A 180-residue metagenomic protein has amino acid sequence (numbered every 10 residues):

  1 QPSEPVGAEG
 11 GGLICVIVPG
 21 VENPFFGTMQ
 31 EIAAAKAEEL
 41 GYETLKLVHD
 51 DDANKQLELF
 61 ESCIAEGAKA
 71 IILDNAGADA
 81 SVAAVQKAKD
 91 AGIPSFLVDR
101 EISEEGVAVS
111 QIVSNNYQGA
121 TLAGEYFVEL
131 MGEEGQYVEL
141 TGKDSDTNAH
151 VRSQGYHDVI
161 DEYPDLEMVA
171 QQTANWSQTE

Functional and structural regions predicted by a protein language model:
Q1-E180: A residue-level marker of the well-folded mature domains of exported/periplasmic proteins
